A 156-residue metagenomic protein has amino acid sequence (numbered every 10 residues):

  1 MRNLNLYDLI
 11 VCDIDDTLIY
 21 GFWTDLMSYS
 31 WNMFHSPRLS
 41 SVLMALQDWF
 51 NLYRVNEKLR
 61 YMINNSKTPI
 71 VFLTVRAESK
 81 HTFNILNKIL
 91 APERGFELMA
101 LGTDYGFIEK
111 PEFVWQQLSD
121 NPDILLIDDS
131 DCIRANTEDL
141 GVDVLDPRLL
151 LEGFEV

Functional and structural regions predicted by a protein language model:
R2-F107: Alpha-helical substrate-recognition element adjacent to the catalytic core
P69, D123, D143: Residues at the starts of beta-strands that form the adenosine-phosphate
T74, I127-D128, R148: Short beta-strand/turn micro-motifs composed of small residues that flank or help shape donor/cofactor-binding pockets
F83-P92, Q117, A135-G141: Short, aromatic/basic amphipathic alpha-helical patches
L98-A100, L126, V144: Conserved beta-strand scaffold positions in the cores of enzyme catalytic domains, especially in NTP/NDP-utilizing
F107-P111, G153-V156: Short, charged, surface-exposed secondary-structure boundary motifs
E109-C132, T137: Conserved Lys-Pro-Asp/Glu-containing loop-to-beta segment of HAD-superfamily phosphomonoesterases, centered on
E138-V156: Acidic, PIN/NYN-like endoribonuclease modules and their adjacent C-terminal/linker elements
